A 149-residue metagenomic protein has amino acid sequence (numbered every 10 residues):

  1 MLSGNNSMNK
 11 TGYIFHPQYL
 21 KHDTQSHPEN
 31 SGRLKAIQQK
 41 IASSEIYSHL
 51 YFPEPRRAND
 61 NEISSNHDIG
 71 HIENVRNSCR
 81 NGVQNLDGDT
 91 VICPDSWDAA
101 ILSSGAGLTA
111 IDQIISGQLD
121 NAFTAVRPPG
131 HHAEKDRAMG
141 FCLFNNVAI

Functional and structural regions predicted by a protein language model:
L2-I149: HDAC/HDAC-like amidohydrolase catalytic core signature
